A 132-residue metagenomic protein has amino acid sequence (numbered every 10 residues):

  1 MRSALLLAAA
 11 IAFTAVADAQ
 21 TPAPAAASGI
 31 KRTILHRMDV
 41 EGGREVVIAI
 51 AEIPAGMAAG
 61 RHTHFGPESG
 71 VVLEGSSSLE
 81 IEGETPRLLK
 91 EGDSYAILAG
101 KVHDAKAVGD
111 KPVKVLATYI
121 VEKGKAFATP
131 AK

Functional and structural regions predicted by a protein language model:
A4-A15: Bacterial N-terminal signal peptides
A17-T21, A25-A27: Boundary at the C-terminal end of the N-terminal hydrophobic targeting segment
A27-R61, T118: A short glycine-rich, His/Asp/Glu-containing loop-to-beta-strand
I53-P54, G83-G100: Short acidic-glycine-tyrosine-enriched beta hairpin
A58-G60, S78, Y95-K106: Histidine-centered metal-chelating micro-motifs
F65-G83, E91-D93, K123: Glycine- and acidic-residue-biased ligand/ion/polar-headgroup-sensing regions
P86, G100-K125: Ligand-binding loop in jelly-roll beta-barrel domains
G124-K132: Short, low-complexity, Pro/Ser/Thr/Gly-rich segments in the mature regions of secreted, periplasmic
